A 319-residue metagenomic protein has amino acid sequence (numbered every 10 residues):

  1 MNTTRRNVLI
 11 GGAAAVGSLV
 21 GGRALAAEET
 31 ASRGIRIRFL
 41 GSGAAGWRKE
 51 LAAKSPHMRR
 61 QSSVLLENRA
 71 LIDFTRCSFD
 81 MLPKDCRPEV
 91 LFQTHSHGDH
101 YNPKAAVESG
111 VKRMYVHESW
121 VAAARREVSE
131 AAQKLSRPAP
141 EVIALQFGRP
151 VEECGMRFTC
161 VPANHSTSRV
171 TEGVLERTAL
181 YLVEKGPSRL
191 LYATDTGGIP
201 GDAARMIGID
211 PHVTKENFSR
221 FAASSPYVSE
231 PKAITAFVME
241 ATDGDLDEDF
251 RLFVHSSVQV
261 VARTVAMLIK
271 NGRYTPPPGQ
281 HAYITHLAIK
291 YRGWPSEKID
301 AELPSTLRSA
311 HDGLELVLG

Functional and structural regions predicted by a protein language model:
M1-N2, N7-A27: N-terminal export signals
A14, H97, W120, D243 (+1 more regions): Flexible, active-site-proximal loop/turn residues at the rims of small-molecule/cofactor binding pockets and catalytic
E29-C86, A144-E230, D312-G319: Core dinuclear metal-dependent hydrolase active-site scaffold
R69, D73-A122, P231-F237: Active-site metal-binding motif and surrounding structural segment of the metallo-beta-lactamase
V90, V111, V142, T306-L307: Active-site regions of enzymes building and remodeling cell-envelope glycoconjugates
H95-H100, H165-T167, G173, M239 (+2 more regions): Histidine-centered active-site/metal-ligand motif
W120-R126, K290-W294: Short, charged/polar "capping" segments at the starts of alpha-helices and the immediately preceding loops
I199-L314: Cap/insert and terminal regions of metallo-dependent hydrolase folds
